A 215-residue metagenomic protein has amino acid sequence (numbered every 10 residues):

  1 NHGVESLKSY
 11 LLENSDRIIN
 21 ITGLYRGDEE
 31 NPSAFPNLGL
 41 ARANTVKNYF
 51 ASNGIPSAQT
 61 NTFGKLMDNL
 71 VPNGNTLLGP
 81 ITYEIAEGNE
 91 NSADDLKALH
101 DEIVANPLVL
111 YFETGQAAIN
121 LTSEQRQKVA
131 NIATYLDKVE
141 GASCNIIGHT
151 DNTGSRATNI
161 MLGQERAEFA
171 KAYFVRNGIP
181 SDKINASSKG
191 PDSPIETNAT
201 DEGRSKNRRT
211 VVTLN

Functional and structural regions predicted by a protein language model:
N1-I18, P56-A142: Periplasmic peptidoglycan-binding/tethering modules of Gram-negative envelope proteins
I21-R26, F112-E113, I147-H149: Short loop/turn segments at strand-loop or loop-helix junctions that form parts of catalytic or ligand-binding pockets
G27-A86, H149-N215: Periplasmic OmpA-like peptidoglycan-binding domain that tethers envelope proteins to the cell wall
